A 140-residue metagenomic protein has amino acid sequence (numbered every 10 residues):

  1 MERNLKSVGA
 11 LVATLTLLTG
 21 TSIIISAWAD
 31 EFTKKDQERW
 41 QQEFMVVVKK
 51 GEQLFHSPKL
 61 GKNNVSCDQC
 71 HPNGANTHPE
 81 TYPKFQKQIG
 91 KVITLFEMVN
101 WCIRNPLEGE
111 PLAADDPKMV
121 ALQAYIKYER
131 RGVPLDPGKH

Functional and structural regions predicted by a protein language model:
M1-Q41, P134-H140: N-terminal export/targeting leaders of redox proteins
N4-V8, K87-A114: Extended, non-globular alpha-helical segments
D30-K59, E108, H140: Electrostatic cytochrome c docking/interface patches
V47-K50, S66, K91, L95 (+2 more regions): Stable alpha-helical elements in mature extracytoplasmic
F55-K59, H71-G74, C102-L107, I126-V133: Sec/Tat-exported extracytoplasmic proteins
N63-G74, L122: The canonical Cys-X-X-Cys-His
H78-F85: Short cysteine/histidine-rich zinc-coordinating motifs and their immediately flanking basic loops
E97-M98, E108-H140: C-terminal capping alpha-helices of c-type cytochrome domains
